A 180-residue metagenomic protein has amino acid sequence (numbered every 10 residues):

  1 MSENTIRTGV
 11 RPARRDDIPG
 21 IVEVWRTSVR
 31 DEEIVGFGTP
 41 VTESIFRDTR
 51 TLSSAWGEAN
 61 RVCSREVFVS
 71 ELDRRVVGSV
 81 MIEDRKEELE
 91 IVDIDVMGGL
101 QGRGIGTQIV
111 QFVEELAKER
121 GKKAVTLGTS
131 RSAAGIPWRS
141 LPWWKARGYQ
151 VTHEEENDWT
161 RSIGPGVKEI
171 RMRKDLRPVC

Functional and structural regions predicted by a protein language model:
M1-P19, E23, G36, L176-C180: Conserved N-terminal entry element of GNAT/NAT acetyltransferase domains
V22-A55: Conserved GNAT-fold acetyl-CoA-binding loop/helix
T51-V69, E90, P165-K168: A short helix-loop-beta-strand connector motif used in the catalytic cores of GNAT acetyltransferases and, in some
S53, K123-L141, K145-C180: C-terminal "cap" of GNAT-fold acetyltransferases
V69, R75-E83, E88-D95: Conserved beta-strand in the GNAT
E71, I94-G102, T129-R131: A short, internal acetyl-CoA/4′-phosphopantetheine-binding micro-motif in the GNAT/acyltransferase core
L100, G104-F112: Conserved acetyl-CoA pyrophosphate-binding loop and the N-cap/start of the following alpha-helix in GNAT-like
